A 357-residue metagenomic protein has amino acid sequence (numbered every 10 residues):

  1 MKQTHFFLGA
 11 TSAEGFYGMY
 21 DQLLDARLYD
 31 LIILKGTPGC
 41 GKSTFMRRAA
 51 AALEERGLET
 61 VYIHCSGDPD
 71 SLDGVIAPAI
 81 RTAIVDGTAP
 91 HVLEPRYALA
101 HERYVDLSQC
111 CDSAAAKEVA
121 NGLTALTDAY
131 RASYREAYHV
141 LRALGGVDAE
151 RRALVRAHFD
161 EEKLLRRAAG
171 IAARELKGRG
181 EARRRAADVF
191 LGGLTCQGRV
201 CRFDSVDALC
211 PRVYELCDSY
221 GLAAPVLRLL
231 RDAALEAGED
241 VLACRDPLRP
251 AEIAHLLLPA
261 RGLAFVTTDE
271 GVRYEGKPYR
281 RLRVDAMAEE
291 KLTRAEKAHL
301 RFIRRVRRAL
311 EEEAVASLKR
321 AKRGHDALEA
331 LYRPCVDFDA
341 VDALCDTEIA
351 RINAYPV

Functional and structural regions predicted by a protein language model:
M1-G15, D30, A51-A115, N121-G122 (+1 more regions): Conserved nucleotide-sensing/catalytic segment adjacent to the nucleotide-binding pocket in NTP-handling enzymes
M1-L23, E162, G170-S205: N-terminal pre-Walker A segment at the start of P-loop NTPase domains
M1-Q22, L28, S43, H158-A169 (+2 more regions): An acidic, charge-biased composition feature
D30, K177-R184, R212, I349-V357: N-terminal low-complexity, Ser/Thr/acidic repeat segments characteristic of secreted and surface-exposed proteins
L31-A50, Q197-A234: Glycine-rich phosphate-binding P-loop
L34-K35, F45-M46, L53, V61-H64 (+6 more regions): A cross-family "folded-core" feature that marks the main globular domain of proteins
S71, G87, I171-G178, T268 (+1 more regions): Rhodanese-like catalytic fold shared by cysteine-dependent sulfurtransferases and DSP/PTP-type phosphatases
G122-R174, F302, V306-R351: An accessory alpha-helical subdomain
